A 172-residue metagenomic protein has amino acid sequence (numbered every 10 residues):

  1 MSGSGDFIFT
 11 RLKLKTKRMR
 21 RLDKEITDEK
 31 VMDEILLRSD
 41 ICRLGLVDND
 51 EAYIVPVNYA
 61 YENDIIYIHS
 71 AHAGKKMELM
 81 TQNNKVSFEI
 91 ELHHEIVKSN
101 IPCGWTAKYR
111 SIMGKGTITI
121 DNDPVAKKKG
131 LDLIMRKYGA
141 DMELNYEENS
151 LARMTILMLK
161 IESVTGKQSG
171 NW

Functional and structural regions predicted by a protein language model:
S2-L37: Extreme N-terminal tail/first-helix region
F9-D23, H93-W172: Charged, gly/pro-rich active-site loop segments
I35-L36, M80, I134: A generic structural signal for nonpolar/aromatic side chains embedded in well-ordered alpha-helices
R38-I41, A140-M142: Short Pro/Gly-enriched beta-strand edge/turn motifs at strand-loop
S39-H72: Short beta-strand segments
G45, N58-A60, T81, S150 (+1 more regions): Well-ordered beta-strand positions
A60-E95: A short mixed-secondary-structure module that forms the rim of ligand-binding clefts
